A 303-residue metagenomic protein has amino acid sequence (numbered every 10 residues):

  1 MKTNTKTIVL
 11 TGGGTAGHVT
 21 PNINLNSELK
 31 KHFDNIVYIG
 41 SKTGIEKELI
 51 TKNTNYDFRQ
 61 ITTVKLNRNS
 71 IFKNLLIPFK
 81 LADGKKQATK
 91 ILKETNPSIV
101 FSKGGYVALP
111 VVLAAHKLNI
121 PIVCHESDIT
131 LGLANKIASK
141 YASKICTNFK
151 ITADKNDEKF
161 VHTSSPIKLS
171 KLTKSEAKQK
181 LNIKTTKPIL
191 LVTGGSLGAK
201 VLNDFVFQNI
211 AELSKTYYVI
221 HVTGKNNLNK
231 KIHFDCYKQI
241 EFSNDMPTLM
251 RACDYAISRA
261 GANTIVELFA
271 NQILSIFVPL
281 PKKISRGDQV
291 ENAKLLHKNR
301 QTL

Functional and structural regions predicted by a protein language model:
T5-G13, H32-K80, T163, G194: Conserved nucleotide-sugar phosphate-binding/catalytic loop shared by glycosyltransferases and other
T7, N35, Y56-D57, H116-S175: Active-site-proximal region of nucleotide-activated glycan assembly enzymes, centered on histidine/acidic-rich loops
H18-L29: Short amphipathic alpha-helix
G44, E48-T54, L172-E176, I183-S258 (+2 more regions): Donor-nucleotide binding loops and adjacent catalytic segments primarily of GT-B fold Leloir glycosyltransferases
G44-E48, I99-L118: An aromatic- and histidine-rich active-site surface loop
S70-I99, K117: An amphipathic, basic-hydrophobic alpha-helix
P97-I99, S243, R251-V266, I273-L274: Acidic donor-binding loop of glycosyltransferase active sites
A270-L303: Catalytic binding pocket for nucleotide-activated donors in carbohydrate/polymer assembly enzymes
